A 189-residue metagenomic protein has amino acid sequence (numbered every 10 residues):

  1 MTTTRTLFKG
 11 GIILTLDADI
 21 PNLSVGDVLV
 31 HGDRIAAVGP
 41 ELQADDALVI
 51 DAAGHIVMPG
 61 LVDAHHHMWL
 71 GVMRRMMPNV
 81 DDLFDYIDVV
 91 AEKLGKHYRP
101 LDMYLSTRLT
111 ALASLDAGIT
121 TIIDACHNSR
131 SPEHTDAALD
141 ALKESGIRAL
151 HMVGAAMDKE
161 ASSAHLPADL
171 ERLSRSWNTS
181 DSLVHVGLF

Functional and structural regions predicted by a protein language model:
M1-A44, I56: N-terminal metal-binding scaffold of metallo-dependent hydrolase/deaminase domains
T2-T4, D46-A47, A53, A117-T120 (+2 more regions): Short coil/turn connectors at secondary-structure junctions
T4-K9, Q43-D85, R108, L115-D116: Replace "His-x-His-based motif
G11, V28, D33, G54 (+4 more regions): Divalent metal-coordination and catalytic microenvironments
G26-D27, L48, V186: Extracytoplasmic/periplasmic beta-strand context in beta-sandwich domains, especially the cupredoxin/COX2 CuA-binding
V72-M103, G146, K159, S182: Active-site gating loops and adjacent loop-to-helix segments of metal-dependent hydrolytic enzymes
E92-S129: Hydrophobic alpha-helical hairpins/lids featuring a short glycine-rich hinge
N128, E133-F189: Metal-coordinating catalytic core of metallo-dependent amide/deamination hydrolases
